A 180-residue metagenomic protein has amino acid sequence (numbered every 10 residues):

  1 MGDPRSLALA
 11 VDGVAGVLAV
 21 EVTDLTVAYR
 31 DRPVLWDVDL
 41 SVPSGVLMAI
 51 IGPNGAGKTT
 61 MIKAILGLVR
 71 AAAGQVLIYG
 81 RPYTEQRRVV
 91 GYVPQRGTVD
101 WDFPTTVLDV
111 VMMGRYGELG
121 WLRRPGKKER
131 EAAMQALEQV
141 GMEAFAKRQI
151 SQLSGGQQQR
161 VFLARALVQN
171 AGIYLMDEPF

Functional and structural regions predicted by a protein language model:
V20, V34-D37, A146: Conserved structural motif at the start of ABC-family nucleotide-binding domains
I51-P53: The feature captures the beta-strand-to-loop junction immediately N-terminal to the Walker
L66: Helix-to-loop junction immediately C-terminal to a conserved catalytic motif
G74-Q86: Conserved ABC transporter NBD signature motif
M112, K127-F145: Conserved ABC ATPase "signature" region
Q149-L153, Q157: Conserved ABC ATPase signature
Y174-E178: Catalytic Walker B motif of ABC-type/P-loop ATPase nucleotide-binding domains
